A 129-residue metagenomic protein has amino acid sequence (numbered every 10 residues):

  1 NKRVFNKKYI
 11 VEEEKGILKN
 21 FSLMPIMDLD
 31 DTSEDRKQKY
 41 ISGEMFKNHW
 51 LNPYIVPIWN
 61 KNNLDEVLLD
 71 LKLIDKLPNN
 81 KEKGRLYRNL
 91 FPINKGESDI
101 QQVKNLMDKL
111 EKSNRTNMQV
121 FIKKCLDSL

Functional and structural regions predicted by a protein language model:
V4-L129: C-terminal accessory helical subdomains adjacent to catalytic cores in phosphodiester- and nucleotide-handling enzymes
